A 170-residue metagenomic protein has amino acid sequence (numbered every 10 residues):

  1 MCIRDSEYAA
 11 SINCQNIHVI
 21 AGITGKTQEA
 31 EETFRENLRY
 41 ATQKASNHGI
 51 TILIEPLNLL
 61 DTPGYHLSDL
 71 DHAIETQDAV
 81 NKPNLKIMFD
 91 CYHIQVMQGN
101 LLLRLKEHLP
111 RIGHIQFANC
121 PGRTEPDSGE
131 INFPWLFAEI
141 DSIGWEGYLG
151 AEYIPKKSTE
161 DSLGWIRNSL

Functional and structural regions predicted by a protein language model:
R4-K86, V96: Active-site acidic/histidine proton-transfer and metal-coordination neighborhood in alpha/beta enzyme cores
N13, T51, L67-F89, H93-L170: Histidine-acidic metal/acid-base catalytic patches
